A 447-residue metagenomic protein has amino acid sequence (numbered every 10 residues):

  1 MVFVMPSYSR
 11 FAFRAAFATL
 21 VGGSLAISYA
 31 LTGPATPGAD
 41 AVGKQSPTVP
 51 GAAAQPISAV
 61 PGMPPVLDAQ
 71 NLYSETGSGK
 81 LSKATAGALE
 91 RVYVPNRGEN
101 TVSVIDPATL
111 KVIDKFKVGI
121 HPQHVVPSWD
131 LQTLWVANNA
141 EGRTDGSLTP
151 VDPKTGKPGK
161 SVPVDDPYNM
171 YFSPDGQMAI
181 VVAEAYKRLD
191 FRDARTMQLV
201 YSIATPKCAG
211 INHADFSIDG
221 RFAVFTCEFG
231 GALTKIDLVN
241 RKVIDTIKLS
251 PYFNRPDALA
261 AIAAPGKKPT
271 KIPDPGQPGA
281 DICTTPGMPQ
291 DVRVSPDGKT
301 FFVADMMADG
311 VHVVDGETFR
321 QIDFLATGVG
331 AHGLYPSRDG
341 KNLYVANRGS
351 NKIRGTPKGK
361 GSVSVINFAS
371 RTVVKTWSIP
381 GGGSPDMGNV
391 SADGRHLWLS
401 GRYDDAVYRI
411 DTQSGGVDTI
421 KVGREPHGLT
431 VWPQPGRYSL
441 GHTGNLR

Functional and structural regions predicted by a protein language model:
M1-V2, G444: Short hotspots in intrinsically disordered terminal tails
F3-P34: Sec-dependent N-terminal signal peptides
G22, I27-R447: Predominantly soluble domains enriched in secretory-pathway, periplasmic, or organellar proteins
